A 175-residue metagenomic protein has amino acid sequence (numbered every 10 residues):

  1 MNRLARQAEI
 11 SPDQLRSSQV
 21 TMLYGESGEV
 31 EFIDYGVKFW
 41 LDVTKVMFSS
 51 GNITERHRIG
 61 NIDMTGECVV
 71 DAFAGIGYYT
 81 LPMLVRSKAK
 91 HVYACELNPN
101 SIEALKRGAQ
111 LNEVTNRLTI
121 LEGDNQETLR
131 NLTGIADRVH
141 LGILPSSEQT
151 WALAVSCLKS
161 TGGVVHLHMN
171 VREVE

Functional and structural regions predicted by a protein language model:
M1-G51: Non-catalytic substrate-recognition/targeting regions of SAM-dependent transferases
S50-G66: Conserved alpha-helix/loop element of class I SAM-dependent methyltransferases that forms part of the SAM/SAH-binding
G66-G75: Conserved class I S-adenosyl-L-methionine
I76-A89: Conserved SAM-binding loop of SAM-dependent methyltransferases across substrates and taxa, primarily the Class I
K90-C95, V165: Short beta-strand element of Class I
C95-R138, S146-S147: S-adenosyl-L-methionine
W151-G162: A short glycine-rich, Lys/Arg-flanked "PGG" loop and its adjoining helix->strand segment in the class I
T161-N170: Conserved beta-strand signature within the Rossmann-like core of class I S-adenosyl-L-methionine
